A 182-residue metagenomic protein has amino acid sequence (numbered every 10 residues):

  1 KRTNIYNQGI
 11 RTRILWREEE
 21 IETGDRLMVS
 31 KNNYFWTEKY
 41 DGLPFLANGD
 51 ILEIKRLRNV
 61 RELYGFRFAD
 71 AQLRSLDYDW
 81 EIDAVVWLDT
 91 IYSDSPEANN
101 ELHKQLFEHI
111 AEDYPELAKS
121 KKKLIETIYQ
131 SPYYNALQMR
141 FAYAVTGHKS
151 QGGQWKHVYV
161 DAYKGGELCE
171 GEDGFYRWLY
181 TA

Functional and structural regions predicted by a protein language model:
R2-T181: Core RecA-like ATPase module of SF1/SF2 helicases and allied nucleic-acid translocases
